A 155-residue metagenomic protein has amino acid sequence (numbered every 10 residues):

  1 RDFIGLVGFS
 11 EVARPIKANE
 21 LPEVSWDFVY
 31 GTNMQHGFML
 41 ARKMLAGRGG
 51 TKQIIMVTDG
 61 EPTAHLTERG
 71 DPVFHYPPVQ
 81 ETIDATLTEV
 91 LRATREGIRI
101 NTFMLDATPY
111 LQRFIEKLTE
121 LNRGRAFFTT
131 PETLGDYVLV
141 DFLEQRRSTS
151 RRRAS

Functional and structural regions predicted by a protein language model:
R1-E20, F38, G50-V57, N101-M104 (+1 more regions): Von Willebrand factor
R1-F3, G97, R123: A generic structural signal for alpha->beta connector loops
S10-G47, E61-T67: Short, charged loop segments at secondary-structure junctions
F28-V29, G60-L121: VWA/integrin I-like adhesion module and closely mimicked acidic/polar interface patches used
R99-R152: Von Willebrand factor A/integrin I-like adhesion domains
